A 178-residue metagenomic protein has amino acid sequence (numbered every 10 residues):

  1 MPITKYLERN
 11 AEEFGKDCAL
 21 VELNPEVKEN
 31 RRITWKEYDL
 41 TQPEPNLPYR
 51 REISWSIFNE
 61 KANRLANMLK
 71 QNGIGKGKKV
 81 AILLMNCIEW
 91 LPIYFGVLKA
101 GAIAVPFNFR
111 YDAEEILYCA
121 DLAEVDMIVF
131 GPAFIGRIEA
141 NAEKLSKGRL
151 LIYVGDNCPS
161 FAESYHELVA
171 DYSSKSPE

Functional and structural regions predicted by a protein language model:
A19-C87, L91-Y94, D112-L117, S164-H166: Conserved AMP-binding/adenylate-forming core of the ANL superfamily
N24-R51, G136-E178: ANL superfamily adenylate-forming
G75, D126, R149: Short acidic/polar active-site loop segments enriched in Thr and Asp
G101: Structured binding elements
Y111-N141, D171: Conserved ATP-dependent adenylate/AMP-binding module captured primarily in the ANL superfamily
